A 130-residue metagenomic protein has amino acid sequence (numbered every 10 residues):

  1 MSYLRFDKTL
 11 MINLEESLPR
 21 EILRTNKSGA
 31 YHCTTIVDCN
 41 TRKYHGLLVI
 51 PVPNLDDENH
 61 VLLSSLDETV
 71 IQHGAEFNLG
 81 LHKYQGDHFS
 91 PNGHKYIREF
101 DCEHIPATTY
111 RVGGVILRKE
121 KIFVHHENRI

Functional and structural regions predicted by a protein language model:
M1-I130: Terminal accessory carbohydrate-recognition/targeting modules of carbohydrate-active enzymes
